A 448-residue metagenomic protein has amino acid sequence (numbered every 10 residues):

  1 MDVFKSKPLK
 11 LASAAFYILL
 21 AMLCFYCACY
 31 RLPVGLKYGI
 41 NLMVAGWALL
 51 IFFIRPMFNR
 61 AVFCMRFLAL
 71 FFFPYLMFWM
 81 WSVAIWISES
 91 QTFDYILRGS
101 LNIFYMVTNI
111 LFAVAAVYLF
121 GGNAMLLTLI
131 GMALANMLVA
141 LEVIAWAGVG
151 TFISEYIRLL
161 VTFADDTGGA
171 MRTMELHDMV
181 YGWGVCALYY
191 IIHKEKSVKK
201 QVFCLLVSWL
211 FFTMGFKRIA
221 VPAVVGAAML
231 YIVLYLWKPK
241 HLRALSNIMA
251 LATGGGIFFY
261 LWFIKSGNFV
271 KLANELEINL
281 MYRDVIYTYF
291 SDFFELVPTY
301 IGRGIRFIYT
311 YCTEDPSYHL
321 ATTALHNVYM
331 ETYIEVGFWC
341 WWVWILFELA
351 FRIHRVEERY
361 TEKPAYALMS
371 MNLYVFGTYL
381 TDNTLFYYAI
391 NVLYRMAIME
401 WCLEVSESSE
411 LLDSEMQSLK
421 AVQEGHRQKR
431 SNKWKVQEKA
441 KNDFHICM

Functional and structural regions predicted by a protein language model:
D2-N59, F63-K271, A321-E415, L419-H426: Hydrophobic transmembrane helix bundles of membrane-integrated enzymes that assemble and modify cell-envelope
K5, A113, M281, H445-C447: Compositionally biased, low-structure terminal segments
K217, G267-N268, E295, T299 (+2 more regions): Residue-level marker of intrinsically disordered, low-complexity segments enriched for small/polar residues
T253-G254, A273-E275, K439-D443: N-terminal functional modules and adjacent low-complexity/disordered segments of proteins
N274-V336, Y360: Long extracytoplasmic/lumenal interhelical loops at the membrane interface of multi-pass membrane proteins
S418-M448: Long, low-complexity, intrinsically disordered cytosolic termini of multi-pass membrane proteins
